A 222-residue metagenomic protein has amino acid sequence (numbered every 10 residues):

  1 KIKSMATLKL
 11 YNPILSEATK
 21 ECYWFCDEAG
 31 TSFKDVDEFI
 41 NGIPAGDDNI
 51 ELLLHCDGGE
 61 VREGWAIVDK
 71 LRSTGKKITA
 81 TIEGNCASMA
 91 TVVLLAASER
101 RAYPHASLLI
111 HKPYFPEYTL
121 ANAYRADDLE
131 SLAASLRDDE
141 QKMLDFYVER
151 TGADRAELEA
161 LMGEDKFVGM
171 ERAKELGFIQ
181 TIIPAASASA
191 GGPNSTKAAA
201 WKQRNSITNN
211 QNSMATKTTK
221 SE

Functional and structural regions predicted by a protein language model:
K1-V92, A96-E222: N-terminal organellar transit peptides
